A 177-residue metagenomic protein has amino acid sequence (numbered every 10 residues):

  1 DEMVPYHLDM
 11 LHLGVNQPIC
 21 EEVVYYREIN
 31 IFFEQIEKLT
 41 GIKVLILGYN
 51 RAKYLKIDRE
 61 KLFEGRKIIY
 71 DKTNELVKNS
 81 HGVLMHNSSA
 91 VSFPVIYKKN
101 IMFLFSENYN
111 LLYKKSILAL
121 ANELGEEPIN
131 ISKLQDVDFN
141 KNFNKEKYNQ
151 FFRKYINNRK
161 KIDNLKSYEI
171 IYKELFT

Functional and structural regions predicted by a protein language model:
D1, G48, K72, F105 (+1 more regions): Residues at the C-termini of beta-strands that transition into short coil/loop
D1-K56: Conserved catalytic-core segment of nucleotide-activated headgroup transferases in glycan assembly
G14-Q17, I57-F63, S89-L165: Catalytic binding pocket for nucleotide-activated donors in carbohydrate/polymer assembly enzymes
I36, L76, F93-P94: Hydrophobic/aromatic ligand-binding patch that stacks against planar heteroaromatic rings of cofactors or nucleotides
L62-D71: Active-site donor-binding acidic/aromatic loop of nucleotide-activated sugar and phosphosugar transferases involved
K78-M85: Acidic donor-binding loop of glycosyltransferase active sites
K160-T177: C-terminal alpha-helical cap of glycosyltransferases
